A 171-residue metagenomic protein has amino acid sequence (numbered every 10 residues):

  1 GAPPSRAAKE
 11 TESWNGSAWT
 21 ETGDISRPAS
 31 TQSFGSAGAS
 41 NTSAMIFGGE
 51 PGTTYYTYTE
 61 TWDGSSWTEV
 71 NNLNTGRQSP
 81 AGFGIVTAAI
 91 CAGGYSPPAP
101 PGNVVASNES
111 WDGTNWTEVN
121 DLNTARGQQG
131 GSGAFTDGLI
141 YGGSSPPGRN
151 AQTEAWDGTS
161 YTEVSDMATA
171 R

Functional and structural regions predicted by a protein language model:
G1-R171: Polar, enzyme-active/binding microenvironments
